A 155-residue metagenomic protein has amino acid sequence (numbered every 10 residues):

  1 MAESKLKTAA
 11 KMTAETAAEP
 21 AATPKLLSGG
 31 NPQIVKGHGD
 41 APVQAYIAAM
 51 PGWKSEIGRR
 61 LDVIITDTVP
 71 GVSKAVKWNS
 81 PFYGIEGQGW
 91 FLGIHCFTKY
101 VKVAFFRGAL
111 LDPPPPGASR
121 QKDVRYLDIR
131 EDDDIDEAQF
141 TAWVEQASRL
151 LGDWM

Functional and structural regions predicted by a protein language model:
A2-M155: Charge-dense, helix-prone N-terminal extensions
